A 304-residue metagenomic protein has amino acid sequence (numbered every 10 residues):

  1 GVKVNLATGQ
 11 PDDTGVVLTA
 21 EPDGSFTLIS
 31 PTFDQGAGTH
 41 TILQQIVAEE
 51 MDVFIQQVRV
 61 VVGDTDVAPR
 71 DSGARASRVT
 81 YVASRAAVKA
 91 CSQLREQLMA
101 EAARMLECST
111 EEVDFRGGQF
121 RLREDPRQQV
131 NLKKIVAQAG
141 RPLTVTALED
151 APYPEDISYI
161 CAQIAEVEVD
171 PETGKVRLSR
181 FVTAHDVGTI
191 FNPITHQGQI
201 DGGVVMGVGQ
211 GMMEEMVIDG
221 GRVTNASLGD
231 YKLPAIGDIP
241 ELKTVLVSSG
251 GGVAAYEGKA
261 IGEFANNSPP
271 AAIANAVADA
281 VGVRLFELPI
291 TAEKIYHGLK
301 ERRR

Functional and structural regions predicted by a protein language model:
G1-R304: Cofactor-binding beta-sheet edge motifs in enzyme active sites
